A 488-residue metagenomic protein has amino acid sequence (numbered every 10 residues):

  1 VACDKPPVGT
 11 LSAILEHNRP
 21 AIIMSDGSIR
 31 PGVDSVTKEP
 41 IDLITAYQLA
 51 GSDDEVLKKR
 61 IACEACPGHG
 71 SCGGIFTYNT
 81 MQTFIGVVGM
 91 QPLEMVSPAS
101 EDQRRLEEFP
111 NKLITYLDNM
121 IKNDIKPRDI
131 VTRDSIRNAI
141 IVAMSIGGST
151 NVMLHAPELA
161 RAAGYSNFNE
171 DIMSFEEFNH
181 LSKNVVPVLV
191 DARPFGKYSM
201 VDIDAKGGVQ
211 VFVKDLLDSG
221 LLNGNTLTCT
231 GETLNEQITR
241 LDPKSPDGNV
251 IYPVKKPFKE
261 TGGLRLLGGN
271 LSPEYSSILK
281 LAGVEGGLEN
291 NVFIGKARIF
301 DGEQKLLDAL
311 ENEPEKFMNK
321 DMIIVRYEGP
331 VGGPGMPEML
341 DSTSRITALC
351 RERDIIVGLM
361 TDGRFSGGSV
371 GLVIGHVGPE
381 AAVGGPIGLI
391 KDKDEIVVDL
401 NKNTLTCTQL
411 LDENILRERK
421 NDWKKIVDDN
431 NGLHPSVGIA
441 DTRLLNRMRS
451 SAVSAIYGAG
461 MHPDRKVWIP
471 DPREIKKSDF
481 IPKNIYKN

Functional and structural regions predicted by a protein language model:
P7, A13-R19, D26-I356, M360-E380 (+1 more regions): Catalytic or ion-coupling anion/metal-binding cores of large enzyme and transporter domains
